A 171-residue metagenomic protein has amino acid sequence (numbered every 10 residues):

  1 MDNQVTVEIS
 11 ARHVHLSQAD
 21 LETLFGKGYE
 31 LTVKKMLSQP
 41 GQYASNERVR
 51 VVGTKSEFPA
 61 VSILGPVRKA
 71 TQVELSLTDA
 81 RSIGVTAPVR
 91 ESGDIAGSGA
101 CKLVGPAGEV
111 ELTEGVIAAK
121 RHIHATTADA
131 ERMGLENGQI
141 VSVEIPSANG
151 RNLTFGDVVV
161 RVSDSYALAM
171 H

Functional and structural regions predicted by a protein language model:
D2-Q4: Extreme N-terminal starter segment of soluble prokaryotic enzymes
T6-E8, H13-T54, P59-P106, E111-P146 (+1 more regions): Short beta-strand-centered segments at strand-helix junctions
